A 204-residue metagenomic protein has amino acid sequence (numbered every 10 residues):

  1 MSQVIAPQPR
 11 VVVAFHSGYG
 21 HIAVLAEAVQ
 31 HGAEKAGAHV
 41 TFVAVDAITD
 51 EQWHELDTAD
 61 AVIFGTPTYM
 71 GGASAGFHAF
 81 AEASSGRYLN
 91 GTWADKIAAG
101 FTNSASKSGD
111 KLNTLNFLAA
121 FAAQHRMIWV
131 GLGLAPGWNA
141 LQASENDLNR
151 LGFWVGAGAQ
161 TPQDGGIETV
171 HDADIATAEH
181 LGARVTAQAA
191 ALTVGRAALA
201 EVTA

Functional and structural regions predicted by a protein language model:
M1-W93, G165-A204: N-terminal beta1-alpha1-beta2 submodule of the flavodoxin-like/Rossmannoid cofactor-binding fold
Y19-H21, T66, G72, D110 (+3 more regions): Gly/Ser/Thr-rich helix-start
A98-N149: Short, glycine-/small-residue-rich phosphate/pyrophosphate-handling segment
F101-N103, T161-I167: Short, local alpha-helical segments
S144-T161: Short glycine/proline-rich, acidic loop/turn segments that cap or connect secondary-structure elements
